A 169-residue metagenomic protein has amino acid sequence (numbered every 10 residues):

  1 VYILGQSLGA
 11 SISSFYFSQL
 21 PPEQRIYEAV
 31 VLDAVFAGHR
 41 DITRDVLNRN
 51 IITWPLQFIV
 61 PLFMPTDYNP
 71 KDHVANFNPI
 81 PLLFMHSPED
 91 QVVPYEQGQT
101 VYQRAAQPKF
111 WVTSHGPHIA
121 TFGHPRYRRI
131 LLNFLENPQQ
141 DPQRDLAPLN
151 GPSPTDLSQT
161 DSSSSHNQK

Functional and structural regions predicted by a protein language model:
I3-G5, D33, M85: Short beta-strand immediately N-terminal to the catalytic nucleophile in serine-hydrolase-like folds
G5-G9, S13: Gly/Ala-rich beta-loop-alpha elbow adjacent to hydrolase catalytic centers
F15-H73, A120-P125: Hydrolase active-site cap/lid region
P70, P94-Q103: Short alpha-helix in the alpha/beta-hydrolase fold that links the catalytic acid
F77-N78, L83-H86, D90: Short beta-strand/loop motif that positions the catalytic acidic residue of the alpha/beta-hydrolase fold
P88-V93, H118-A120: Acidic catalytic loop of the alpha/beta-hydrolase fold
Q99, Q103-A120: Catalytic histidine neighborhood in serine/cysteine hydrolases with alpha/beta-hydrolase-type architecture
H124-K169: Catalytic active-site module of serine/aspartate enzymes centered on a nucleophile-bearing elbow/loop
